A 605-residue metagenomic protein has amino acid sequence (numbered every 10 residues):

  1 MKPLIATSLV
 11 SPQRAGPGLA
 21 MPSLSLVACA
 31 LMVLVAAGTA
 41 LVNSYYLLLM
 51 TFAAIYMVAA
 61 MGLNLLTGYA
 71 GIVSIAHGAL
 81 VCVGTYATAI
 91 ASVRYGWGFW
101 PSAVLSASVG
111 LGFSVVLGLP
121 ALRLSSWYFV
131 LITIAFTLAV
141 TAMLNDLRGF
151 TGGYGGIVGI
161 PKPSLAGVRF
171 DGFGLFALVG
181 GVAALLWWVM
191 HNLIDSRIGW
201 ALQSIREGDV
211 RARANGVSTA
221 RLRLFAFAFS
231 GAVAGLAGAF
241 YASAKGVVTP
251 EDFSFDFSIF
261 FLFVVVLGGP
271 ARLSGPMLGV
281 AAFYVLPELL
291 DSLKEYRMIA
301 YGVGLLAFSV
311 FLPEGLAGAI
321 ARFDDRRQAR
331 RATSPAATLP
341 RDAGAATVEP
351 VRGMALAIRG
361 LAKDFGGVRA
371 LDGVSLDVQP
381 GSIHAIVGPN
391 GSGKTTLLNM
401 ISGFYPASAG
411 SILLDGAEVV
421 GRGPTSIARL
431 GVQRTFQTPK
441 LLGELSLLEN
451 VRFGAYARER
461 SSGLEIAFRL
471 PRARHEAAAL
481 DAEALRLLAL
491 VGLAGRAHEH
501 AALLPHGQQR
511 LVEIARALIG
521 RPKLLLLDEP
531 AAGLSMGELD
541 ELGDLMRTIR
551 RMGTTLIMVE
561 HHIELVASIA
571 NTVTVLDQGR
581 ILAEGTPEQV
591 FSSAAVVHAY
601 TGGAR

Functional and structural regions predicted by a protein language model:
K2-A336: Transmembrane alpha-helices and adjacent helix-loop boundaries
V387-P389: The feature captures the beta-strand-to-loop junction immediately N-terminal to the Walker
S402: Helix-to-loop junction immediately C-terminal to a conserved catalytic motif
R521: Conserved catalytic motifs of ABC-family nucleotide-binding domains
L525-E529: Catalytic Walker B motif of ABC-type/P-loop ATPase nucleotide-binding domains
V566-S568: A short, surface-exposed alpha-helical micro-motif characterized by mixed small hydrophobic and charged/polar residues
